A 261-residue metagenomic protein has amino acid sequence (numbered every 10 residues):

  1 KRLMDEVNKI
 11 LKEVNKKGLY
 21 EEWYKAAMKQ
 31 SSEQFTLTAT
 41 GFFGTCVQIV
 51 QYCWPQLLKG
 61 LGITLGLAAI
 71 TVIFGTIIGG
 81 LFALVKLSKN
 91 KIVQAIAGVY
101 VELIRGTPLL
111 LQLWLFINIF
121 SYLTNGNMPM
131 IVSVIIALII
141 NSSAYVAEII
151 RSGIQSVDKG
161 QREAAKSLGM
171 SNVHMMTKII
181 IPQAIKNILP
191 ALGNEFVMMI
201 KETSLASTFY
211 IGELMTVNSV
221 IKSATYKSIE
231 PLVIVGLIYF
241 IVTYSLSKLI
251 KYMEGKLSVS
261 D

Functional and structural regions predicted by a protein language model:
K1-S32: Extended ligand-binding regions for polar small-molecule ligands
T38-D261: Transmembrane alpha-helices and adjacent helix-loop boundaries
